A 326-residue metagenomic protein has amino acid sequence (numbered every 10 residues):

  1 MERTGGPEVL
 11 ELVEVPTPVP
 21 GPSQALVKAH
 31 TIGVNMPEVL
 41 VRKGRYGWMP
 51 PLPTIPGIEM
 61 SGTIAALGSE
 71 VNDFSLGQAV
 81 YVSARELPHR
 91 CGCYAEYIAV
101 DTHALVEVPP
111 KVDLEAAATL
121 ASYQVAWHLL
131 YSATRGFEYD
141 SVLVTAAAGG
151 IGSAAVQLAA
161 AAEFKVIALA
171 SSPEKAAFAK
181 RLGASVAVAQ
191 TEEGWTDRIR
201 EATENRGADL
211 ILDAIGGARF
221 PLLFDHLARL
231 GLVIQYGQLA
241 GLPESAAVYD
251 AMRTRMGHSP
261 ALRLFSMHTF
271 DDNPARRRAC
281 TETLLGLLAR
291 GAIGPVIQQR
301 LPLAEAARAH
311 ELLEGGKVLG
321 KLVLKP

Functional and structural regions predicted by a protein language model:
P16-V34, R45-E86: Glycine-rich beta-strand-centered segment in the early N-terminal region that forms part of a ligand/cofactor-binding
D73, V82-A146: NAD(P)H dinucleotide-binding glycine-rich loop of Rossmann-like/cofactor-binding domains, especially the beta1-alpha1
Y81, L143, I211-L212, I234: N-terminal Rossmann-like NAD(P) cofactor-binding module of classical short-chain dehydrogenase/reductase
A118-E193, F224: Mid-domain Rossmann-like dinucleotide-binding core that forms the NAD(H)/NADP(H) cofactor-binding site
G194-N205: Short amphipathic alpha-helix with an adjacent loop that forms part of the alpha/beta core around
A218-A292, P326: Glycine-rich phosphate-binding loop and adjacent beta-alpha segment of Rossmann(oid) nucleotide-cofactor-binding
L285-G286, R290-Q299, A307-P326: C-terminal capping/lid region of NAD(P)-dependent oxidoreductase domains
